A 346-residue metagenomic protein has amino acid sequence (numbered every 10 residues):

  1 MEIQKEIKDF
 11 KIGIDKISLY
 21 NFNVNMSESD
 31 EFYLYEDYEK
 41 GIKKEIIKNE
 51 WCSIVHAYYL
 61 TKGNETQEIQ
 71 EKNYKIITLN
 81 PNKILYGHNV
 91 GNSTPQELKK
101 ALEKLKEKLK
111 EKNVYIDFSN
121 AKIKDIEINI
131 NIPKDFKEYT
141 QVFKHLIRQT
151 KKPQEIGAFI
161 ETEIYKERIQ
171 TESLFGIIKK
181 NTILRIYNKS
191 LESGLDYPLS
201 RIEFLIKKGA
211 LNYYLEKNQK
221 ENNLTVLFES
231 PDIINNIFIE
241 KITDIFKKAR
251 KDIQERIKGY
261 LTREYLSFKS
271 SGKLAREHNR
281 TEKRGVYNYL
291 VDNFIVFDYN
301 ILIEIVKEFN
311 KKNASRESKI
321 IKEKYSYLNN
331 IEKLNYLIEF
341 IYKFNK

Functional and structural regions predicted by a protein language model:
M1-V306, I331, Y342-K346: Structured, helix-rich domain cores that form ligand/interaction pockets
R276, R280, K311-S318: Helix-turn-helix DNA-binding helix
I303-K312, I320: Short, Lys/Arg-enriched phosphate-binding patches
K319-L337: Short, solvent-exposed alpha-helical "recognition" segments
